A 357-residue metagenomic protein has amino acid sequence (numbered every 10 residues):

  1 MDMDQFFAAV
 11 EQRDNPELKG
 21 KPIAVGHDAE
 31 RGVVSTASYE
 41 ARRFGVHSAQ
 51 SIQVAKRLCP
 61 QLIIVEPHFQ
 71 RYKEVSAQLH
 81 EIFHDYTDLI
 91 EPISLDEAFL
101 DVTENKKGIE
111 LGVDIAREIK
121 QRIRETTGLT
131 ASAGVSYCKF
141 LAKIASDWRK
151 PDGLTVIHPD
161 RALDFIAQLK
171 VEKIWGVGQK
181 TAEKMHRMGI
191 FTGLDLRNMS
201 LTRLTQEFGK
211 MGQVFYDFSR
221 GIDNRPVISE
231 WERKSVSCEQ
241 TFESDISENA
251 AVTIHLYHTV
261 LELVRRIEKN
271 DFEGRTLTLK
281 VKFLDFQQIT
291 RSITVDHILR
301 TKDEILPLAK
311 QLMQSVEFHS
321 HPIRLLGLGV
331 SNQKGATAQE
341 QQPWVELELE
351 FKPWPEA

Functional and structural regions predicted by a protein language model:
M1-E207, Q213, V330, K334-E340 (+1 more regions): Gly/Gly-Pro- and Ser/Thr-rich, intrinsically disordered tail segments characteristic of DNA damage-repair and tolerance
I93-E97, S136-K139, F272-T276, H321-L325: Short Gly/Ser/Thr- and Asp/Glu-enriched loop/turn motifs at secondary-structure junctions
T130-S132, T278, L325-G327: Residues at or immediately flanking beta-strands
K173, T181-I323, N332-E356: DNA-contacting surface of Y-family translesion DNA polymerases
